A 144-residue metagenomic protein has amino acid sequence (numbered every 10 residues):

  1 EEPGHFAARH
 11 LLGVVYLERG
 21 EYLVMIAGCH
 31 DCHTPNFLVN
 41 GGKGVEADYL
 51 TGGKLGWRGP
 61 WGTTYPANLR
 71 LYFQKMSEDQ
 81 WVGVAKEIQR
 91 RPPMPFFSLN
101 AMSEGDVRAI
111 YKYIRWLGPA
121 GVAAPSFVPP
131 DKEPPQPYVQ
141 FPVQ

Functional and structural regions predicted by a protein language model:
E1, R9, I26, T34-T64 (+2 more regions): Flexible coil segments in periplasmic/lumen-exposed cytochrome c-class electron-transfer proteins
L11-V15: Short Cys/His-rich Zn2+-coordinating modules
L17, E21, P66, R70 (+3 more regions): Extracytoplasmic/secreted envelope proteins and their assembly/folding machinery, especially bacterial periplasmic
R19, G59, P66, V84 (+1 more regions): Homeobox/homeodomain signature
E21-A27: Local sequence-structure signature of Cys/Sec-based thiol-disulfide redox active-site neighborhoods
D31: Short, cysteine/histidine-rich loop/knuckle motifs that typically chelate Zn2+
R70-Q74, G83-I88, F96-L99, W116: A structural feature that tracks compact, well-ordered secondary-structure segments with a strong bias toward
